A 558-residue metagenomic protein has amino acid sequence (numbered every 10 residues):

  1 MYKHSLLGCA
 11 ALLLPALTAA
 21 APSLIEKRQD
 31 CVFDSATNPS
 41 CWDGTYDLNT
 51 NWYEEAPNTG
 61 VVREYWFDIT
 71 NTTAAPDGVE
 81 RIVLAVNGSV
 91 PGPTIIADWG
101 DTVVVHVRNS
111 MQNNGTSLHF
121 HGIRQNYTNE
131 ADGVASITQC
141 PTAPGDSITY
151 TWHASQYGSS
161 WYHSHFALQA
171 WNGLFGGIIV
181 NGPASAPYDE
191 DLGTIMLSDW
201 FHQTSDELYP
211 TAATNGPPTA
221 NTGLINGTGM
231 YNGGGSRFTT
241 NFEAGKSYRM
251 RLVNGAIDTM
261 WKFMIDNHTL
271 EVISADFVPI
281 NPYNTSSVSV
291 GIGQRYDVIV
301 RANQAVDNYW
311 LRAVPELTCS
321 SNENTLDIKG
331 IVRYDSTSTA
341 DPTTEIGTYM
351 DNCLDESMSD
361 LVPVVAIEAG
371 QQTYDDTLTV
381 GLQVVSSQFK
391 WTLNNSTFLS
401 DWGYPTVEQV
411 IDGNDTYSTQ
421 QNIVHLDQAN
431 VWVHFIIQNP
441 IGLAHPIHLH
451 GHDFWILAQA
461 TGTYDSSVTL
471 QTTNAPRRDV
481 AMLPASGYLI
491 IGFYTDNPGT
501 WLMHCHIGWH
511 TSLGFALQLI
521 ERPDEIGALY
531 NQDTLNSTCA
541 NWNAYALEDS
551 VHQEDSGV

Functional and structural regions predicted by a protein language model:
M1-E26: Fungal secretory targeting signals
A21-N126, S155, E190-G193, Q203-D206 (+2 more regions): A long-range scaffold signal marking pre-active-site subdomains of enzyme folds
L24-A56, A167, N172-H202, Y283-V433 (+3 more regions): Extended terminal and domain-junction accessory segments
A85-I96, Y127-S160, H165, T285-S287: Aromatic/His-enriched, Gly/Pro-containing loop or helix-boundary segments that lie immediately adjacent to catalytic
D98-D101, D146, A154-S160, G245-K246 (+6 more regions): Short tyrosine-centred short linear motifs in exposed loops/low-complexity segments
T128-P141, D146-I148, E271-V300, Y417-Q420 (+2 more regions): A cross-kingdom feature marking solvent-exposed beta-strand/loop segments within repeated, beta-rich binding/scaffold
D191-S247, V253-A256, S357-M358: Acidic-aromatic/histidine active-site loop/patch
D266-I280, P440-A475, N497, G508-S512 (+1 more regions): Active/binding-pocket-proximal capping segment
